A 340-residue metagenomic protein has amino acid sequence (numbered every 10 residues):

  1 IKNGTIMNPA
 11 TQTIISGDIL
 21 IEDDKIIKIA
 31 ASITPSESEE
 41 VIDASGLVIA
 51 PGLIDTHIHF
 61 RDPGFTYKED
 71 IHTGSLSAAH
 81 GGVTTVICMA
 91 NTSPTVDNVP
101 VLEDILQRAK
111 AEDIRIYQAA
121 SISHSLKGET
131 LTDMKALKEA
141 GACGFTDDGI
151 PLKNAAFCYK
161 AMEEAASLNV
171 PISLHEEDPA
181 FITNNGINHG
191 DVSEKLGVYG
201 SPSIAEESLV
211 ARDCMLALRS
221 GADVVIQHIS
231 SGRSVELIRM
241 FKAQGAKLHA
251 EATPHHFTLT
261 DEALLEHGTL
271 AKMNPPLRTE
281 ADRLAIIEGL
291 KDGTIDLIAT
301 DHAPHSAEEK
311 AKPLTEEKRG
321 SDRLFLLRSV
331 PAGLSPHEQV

Functional and structural regions predicted by a protein language model:
G4, I19, D24, G46 (+10 more regions): Divalent metal-coordination and catalytic microenvironments
T5-G52: Histidine-rich, glycine-flanked metal-binding segment
L47-A109: Metal-associated gating/positioning segment near the N- to mid-region
D55-I58, V83-C88, R115-Y117, H189-V198: Gly-rich Lys/Arg/Thr-decorated short loops/hinges at beta-loop-alpha junctions or inter-strand turns that position
H59-K68, I87-V99, A119-L131, T146-F157 (+2 more regions): Divalent metal-binding segments
Q107-I122: A glycine-rich helix N-cap at a beta->alpha junction
L131-I298: Histidine/acidic residue-rich metal-binding segments in metalloenzymes
E206, E316-G333: Gly/Ser/Thr-rich active-site loops/lids in small-molecule metabolic enzymes that frequently grip phosphoryl groups
